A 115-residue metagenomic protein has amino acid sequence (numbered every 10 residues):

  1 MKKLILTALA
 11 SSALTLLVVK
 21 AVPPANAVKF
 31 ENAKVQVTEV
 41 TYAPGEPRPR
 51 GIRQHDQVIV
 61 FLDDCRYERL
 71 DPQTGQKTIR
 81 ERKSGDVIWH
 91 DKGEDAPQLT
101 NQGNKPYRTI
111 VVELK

Functional and structural regions predicted by a protein language model:
K2-K20: Single-pass membrane-anchoring alpha-helices
P24-P49, R53-I59, V112: A short glycine-rich, His/Asp/Glu-containing loop-to-beta-strand
F30-K34, T74-G93: Short acidic-glycine-tyrosine-enriched beta hairpin
V40, R48-R53, L70-D71, I79-R80 (+1 more regions): Short histidine-centered beta-strand/loop micro-motifs that create catalytic or ligand/metal-coordination sites
G45-P49, S84-L99: Histidine-centered metal-chelating micro-motifs
Q54-Q73: Glycine- and acidic-residue-biased ligand/ion/polar-headgroup-sensing regions
K92-K115: Ligand-binding loop in jelly-roll beta-barrel domains
